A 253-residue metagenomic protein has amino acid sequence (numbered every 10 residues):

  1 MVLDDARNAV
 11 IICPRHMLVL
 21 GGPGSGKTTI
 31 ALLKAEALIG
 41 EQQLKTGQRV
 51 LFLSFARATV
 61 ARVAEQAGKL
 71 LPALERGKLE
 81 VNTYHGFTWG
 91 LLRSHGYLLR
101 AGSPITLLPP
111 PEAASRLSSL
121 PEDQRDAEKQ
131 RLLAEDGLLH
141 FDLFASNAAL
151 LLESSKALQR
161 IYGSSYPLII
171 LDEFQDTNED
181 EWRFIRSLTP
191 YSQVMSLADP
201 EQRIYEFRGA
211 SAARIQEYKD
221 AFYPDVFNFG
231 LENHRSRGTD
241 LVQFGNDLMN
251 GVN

Functional and structural regions predicted by a protein language model:
M1-L20, T29-I30, Y97-I170, E179-F184 (+1 more regions): Accessory N-terminal region flanking or inserted into the helicase ATPase core in nucleic-acid motor proteins
M1-Y97: P-loop NTPase Walker
R15, T46-Q48, G77, P190-Q193 (+1 more regions): Short glycine-/polar-rich loops that comprise or flank the Walker A/P-loop and associated switch/sensor motifs
K34, R62-A67, F87-L91, S165 (+4 more regions): Alpha-helical scaffold elements adjacent to nucleotide-binding pockets in ATP/GTP-utilizing enzyme cores
A35, A56-R57, H85, A198-E201 (+2 more regions): A short beta-strand-to-loop transition that corresponds to the Sensor-1 phosphate-sensing loop of AAA+ P-loop ATPases
L79, L168-I169, M195: Hydrophobic "anchor" residues on beta-strands that sit immediately upstream of conserved functional sites
S94, Q202-E206, E217-N253: Conserved coupling/interface region of RecA-like P-loop/ASCE motor cores
D176-D220: Signature of the SF2 helicase/ATPase Hel1-core->accessory helical subdomain module
